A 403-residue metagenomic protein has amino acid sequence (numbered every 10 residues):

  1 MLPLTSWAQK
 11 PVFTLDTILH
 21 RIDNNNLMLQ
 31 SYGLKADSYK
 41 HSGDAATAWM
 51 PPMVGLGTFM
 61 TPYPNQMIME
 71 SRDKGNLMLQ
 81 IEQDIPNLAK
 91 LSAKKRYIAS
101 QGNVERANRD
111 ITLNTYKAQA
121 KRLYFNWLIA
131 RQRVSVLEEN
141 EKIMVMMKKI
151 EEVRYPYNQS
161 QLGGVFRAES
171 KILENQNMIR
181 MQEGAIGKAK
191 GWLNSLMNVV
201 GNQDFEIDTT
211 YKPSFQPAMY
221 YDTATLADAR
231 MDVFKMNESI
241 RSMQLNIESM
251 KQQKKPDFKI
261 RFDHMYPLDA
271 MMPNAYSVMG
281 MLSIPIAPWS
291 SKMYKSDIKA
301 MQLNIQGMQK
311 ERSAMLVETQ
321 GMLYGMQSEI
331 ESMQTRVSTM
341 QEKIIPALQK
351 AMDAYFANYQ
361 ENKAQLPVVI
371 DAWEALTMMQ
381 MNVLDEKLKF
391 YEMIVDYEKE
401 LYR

Functional and structural regions predicted by a protein language model:
M1-T17, Y397, L401-R403: Bacterial Sec-dependent N-terminal signal peptides
H20-N87, T225-K299: A small-residue-enriched
M28, K35, S42, K94 (+27 more regions): Charged, solvent-exposed faces of alpha-helical coiled-coils
Q30-L34, T47, P86-L113, G163-R167 (+2 more regions): Sec/SRP-type N-terminal targeting helices
R96, T115-A229, M326-M333, L376: Periplasmic alpha-helical coiled-coil/stalk elements that build and connect Gram-negative outer-membrane
E174-V199, A347-R403: Short segments within alpha-helical structural elements
